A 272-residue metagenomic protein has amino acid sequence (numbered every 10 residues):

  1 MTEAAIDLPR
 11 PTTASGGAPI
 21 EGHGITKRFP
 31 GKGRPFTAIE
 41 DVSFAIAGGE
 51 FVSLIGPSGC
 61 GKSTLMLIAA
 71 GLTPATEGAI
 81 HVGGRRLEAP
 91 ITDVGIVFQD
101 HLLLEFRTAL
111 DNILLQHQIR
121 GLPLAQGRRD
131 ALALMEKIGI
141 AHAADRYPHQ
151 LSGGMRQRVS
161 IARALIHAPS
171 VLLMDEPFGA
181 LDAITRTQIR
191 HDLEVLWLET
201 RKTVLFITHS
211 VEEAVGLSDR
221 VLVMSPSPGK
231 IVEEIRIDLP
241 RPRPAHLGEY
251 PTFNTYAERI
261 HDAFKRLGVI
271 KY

Functional and structural regions predicted by a protein language model:
I55-P57: The feature captures the beta-strand-to-loop junction immediately N-terminal to the Walker
A70: Helix-to-loop junction immediately C-terminal to a conserved catalytic motif
G78-P90, D130: Conserved ABC transporter NBD signature motif
R107-L115: Short coil-to-helix segment of the ABC ATPase nucleotide-binding domain corresponding to the Q-loop/switch region
Q118, A125-H142, V195: Conserved ABC ATPase "signature" region
R146-H149, H167: Conserved signature/switch motifs of ABC ATPase nucleotide-binding domains
L172-D175: Catalytic Walker B motif of ABC-type/P-loop ATPase nucleotide-binding domains
